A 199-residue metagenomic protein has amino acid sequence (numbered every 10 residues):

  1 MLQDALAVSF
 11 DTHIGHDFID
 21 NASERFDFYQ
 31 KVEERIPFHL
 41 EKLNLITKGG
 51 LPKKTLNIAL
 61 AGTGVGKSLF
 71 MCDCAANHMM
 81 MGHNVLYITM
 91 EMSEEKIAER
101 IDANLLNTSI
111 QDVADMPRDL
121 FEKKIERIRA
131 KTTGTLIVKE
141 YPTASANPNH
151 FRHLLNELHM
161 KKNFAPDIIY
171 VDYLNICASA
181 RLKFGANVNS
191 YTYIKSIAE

Functional and structural regions predicted by a protein language model:
M1-V8: Accessory, often N-terminal, substrate/partner-engagement and coupling regions that sit outside the core NTP/cofactor
S9-T108, L136-I137: The Walker A/P-loop phosphate-binding site
I46-T47, N77-A165, S179: Cytosolic-facing regulatory segments adjacent to core modules
I168: Hydrophobic "anchor" residues on beta-strands that sit immediately upstream of conserved functional sites
I176: Residues immediately C-terminal
S179-A186: Short acidic, glycine/proline-rich loop/turn micro-motifs
S190-E199: Substrate-engagement module of ASCE P-loop NTPases
